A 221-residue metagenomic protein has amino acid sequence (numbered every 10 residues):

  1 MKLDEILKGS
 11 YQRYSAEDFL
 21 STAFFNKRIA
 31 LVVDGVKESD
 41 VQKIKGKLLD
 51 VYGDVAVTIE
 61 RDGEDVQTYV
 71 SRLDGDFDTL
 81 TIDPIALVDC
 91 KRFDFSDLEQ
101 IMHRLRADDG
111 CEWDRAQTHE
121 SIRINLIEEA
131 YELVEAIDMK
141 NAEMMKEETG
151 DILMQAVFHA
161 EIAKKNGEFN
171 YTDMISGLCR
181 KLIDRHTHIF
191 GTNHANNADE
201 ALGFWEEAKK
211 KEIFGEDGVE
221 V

Functional and structural regions predicted by a protein language model:
M1-M102, R106-W113, Y131, I213-G218: Beta-strand/loop-alpha-helix module characteristic of Rossmann-like adenine-cofactor folds
R92-E99, Q117-E128, E147: Alpha-helix N-cap/helix-start motif at coil-to-helix transitions, marked by capping-box chemistry
R104-E132, A136-K140: Active-site flanking loop/helix segments enriched in acidic
L126-V134, M139-K164, E168, T172-R180: An amphipathic alpha-helical micro-motif enriched in hydrophobic residues with embedded/adjacent acidic residues
I183: Post-HExxH zinc-binding segment in Zn-dependent metallohydrolases
I189: Conserved phosphoryl-transfer catalytic core
T192-V221: Amphipathic alpha-helical interface segments
